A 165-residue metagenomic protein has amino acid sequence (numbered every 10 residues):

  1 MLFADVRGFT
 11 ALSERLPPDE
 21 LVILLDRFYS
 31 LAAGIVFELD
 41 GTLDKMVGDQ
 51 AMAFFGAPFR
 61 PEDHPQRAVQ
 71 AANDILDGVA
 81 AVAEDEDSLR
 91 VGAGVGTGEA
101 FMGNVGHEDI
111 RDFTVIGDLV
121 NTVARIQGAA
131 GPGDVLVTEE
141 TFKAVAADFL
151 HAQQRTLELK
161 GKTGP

Functional and structural regions predicted by a protein language model:
M1-Q70: Catalytic NTP-binding/metal-coordinating core of nucleotidyl cyclase/transferase enzymes
L25, E62, V69-A72, I116-V123 (+1 more regions): Amphipathic alpha-helical transducer elements in NTP-driven molecular machines
L39-V47, D77-G94, T156-L159, T163: Catalytic core regions of nucleotide second-messenger enzymes
D49-Q50, A72-I75, A81, V123: Cytosolic nucleotide-binding catalytic cores of signal-transduction proteins
F54, D87-G103: A short glycine-enriched loop-to-beta-strand structural element that forms part of the catalytic core of nucleotide
A68, G78, D85, G96 (+3 more regions): Key residue(s) within conserved catalytic/signature motifs
G96, A100-M102, G128-P165: Cytosolic regulatory/linker segments at or just downstream of nucleotide-handling modules in signal-transduction
I110-R111: Short linear X-Pro dipeptides
